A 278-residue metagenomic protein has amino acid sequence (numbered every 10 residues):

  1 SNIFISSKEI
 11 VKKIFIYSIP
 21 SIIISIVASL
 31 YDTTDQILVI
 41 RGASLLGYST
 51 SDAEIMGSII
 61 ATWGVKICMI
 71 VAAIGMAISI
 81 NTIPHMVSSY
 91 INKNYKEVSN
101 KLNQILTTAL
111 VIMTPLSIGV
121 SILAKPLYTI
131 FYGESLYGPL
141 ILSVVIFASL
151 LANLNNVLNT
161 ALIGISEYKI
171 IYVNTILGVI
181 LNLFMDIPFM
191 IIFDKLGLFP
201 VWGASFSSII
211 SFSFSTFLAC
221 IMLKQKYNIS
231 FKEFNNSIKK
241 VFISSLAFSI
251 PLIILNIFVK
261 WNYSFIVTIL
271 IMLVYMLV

Functional and structural regions predicted by a protein language model:
S1, K169, V179-T216, I229 (+1 more regions): Membrane-interface helix-loop junctions in multi-pass transport and translocation proteins
S1, S6-I10, I14, K101-S121 (+4 more regions): Short alpha-helical transmembrane segments in multi-pass integral membrane proteins
S1-I23, K93-K96, Q225-V241: Interhelical loop/hinge segments that connect adjacent transmembrane helices in multipass membrane
S25, N236-V278: Transmembrane alpha-helical segments of multi-pass transport proteins
I26-V71, S88, P126-G133: Helix-terminus/linker motif at the lipid-water interface of multi-pass membrane proteins
M69-K93, L102: Helix-loop junctions and terminal segments of transmembrane helices in multi-pass membrane transport/translocation
V120-L150, L198: Interfacial segments at transmembrane-helix termini and the short loops linking adjacent helices
F147-L177: Membrane-interface junctions at transmembrane-helix termini in multi-pass inner-membrane proteins
